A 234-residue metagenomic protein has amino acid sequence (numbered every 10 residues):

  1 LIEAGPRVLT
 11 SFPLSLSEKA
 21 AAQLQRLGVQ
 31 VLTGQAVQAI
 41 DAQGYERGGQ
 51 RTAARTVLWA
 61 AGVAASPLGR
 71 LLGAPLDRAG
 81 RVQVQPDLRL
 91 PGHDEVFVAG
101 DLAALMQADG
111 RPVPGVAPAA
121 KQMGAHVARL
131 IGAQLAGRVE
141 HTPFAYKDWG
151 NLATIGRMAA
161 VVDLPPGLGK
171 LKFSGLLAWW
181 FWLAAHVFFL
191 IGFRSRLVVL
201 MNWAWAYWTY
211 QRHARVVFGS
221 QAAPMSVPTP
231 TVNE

Functional and structural regions predicted by a protein language model:
L1-Q35: Rossmann-like dinucleotide-binding cores of NAD(P)H-dependent redox enzymes
I2, L32, L58, F97-A99 (+1 more regions): Hydrophobic/aromatic beta-strand patches that form the interior of the parallel beta-sheet core in alpha/beta enzyme
A4, D101, R157: Cofactor-binding loop segments of dinucleotide-utilizing enzymes, especially the Rossmann-like FAD- and NAD(P)+-binding
L9, Q38, W59: Nucleotide phosphate-binding site architecture
T33-G44: A conserved short coil-to-beta-strand element within the FAD-binding core of flavoproteins
G44-E46, R51-Q122, R129: FAD-site-proximal beta/loop scaffold in flavoenzymes
R129-E234: C-terminal, flexible cofactor-proximal segment of oxidoreductases
